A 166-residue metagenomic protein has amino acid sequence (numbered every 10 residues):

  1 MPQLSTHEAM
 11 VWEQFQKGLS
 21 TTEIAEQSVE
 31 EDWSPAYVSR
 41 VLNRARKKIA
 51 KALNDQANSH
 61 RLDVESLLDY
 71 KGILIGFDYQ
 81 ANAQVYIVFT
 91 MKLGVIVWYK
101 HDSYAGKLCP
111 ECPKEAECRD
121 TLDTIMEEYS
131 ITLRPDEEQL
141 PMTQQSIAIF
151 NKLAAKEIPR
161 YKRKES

Functional and structural regions predicted by a protein language model:
M1-T6: Short, Lys/Arg-enriched anionic-surface-contact patches
H7-F15: Short alpha-helical "packing" element that flanks the helix-turn-helix/winged-helix DNA-binding module
G18-S34: Helix-turn-helix DNA-binding module
E31-A52: DNA-recognition helix of helix-turn-helix
I49-E65: Short Lys/Arg-enriched helix C-cap and helix-to-coil transition segments that create basic nucleic-acid-contact patches
L62-R134: Helix-turn-helix/homeodomain-like alpha-helical modules used for DNA recognition and transcription-factor dimerization
K114-S166: Charged, low-complexity intrinsically disordered regulatory/assembly segments
